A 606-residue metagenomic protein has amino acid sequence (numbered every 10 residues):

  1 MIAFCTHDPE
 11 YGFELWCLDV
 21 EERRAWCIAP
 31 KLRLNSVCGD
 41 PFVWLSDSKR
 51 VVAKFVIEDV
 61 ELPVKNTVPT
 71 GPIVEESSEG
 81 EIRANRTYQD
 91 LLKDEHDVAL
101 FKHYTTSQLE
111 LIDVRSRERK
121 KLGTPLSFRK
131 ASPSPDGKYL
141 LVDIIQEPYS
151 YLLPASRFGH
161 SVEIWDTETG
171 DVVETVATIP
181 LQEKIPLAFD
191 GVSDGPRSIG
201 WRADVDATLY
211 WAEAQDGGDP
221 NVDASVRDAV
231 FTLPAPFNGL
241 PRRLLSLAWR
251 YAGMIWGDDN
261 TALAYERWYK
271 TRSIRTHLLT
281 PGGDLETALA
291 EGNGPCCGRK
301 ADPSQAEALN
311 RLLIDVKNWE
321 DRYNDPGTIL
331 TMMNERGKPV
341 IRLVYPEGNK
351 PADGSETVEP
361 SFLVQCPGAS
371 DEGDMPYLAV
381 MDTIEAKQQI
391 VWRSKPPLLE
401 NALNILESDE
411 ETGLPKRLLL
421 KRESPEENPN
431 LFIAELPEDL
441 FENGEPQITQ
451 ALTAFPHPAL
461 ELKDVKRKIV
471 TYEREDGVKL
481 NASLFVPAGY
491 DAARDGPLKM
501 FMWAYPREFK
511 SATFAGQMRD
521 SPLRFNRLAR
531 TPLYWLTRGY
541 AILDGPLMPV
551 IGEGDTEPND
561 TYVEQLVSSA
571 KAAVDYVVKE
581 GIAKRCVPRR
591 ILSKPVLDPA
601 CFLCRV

Functional and structural regions predicted by a protein language model:
M1-Q447, H457-D464, F514-Q517: Beta-propeller folds
G137, Q146-Y149, D204, I255-N260 (+5 more regions): Serine-hydrolase catalytic core recognition
